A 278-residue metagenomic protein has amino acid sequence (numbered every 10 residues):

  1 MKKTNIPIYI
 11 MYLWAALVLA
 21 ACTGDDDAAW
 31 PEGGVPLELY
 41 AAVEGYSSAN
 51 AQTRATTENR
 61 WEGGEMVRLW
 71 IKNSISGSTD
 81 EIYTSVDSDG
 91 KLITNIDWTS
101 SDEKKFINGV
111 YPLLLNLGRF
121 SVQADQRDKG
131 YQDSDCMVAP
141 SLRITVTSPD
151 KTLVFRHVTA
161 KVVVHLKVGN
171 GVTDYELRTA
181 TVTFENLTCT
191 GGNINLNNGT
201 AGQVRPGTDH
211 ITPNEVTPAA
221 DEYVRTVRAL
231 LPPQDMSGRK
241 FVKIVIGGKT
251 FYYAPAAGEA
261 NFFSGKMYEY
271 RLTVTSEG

Functional and structural regions predicted by a protein language model:
M1-M11: Bacterial N-terminal signal peptides that target proteins for export
V18-A21: C-terminal motif of bacterial Sec signal peptides marking the signal peptidase cleavage site
T23-G24, L187: N-terminal short leaders/motifs
D25-R178, T183, E215-Q234, G238 (+2 more regions): Short, low-hydrophobicity acidic/polar segments
N186-N198: Short aromatic-acidic-glycine turn motif
A201-E215: Conserved small-residue
K243: Eukaryote-biased recognition of electropositive, low-complexity segments and basic polyanion/acidic-motif-binding
